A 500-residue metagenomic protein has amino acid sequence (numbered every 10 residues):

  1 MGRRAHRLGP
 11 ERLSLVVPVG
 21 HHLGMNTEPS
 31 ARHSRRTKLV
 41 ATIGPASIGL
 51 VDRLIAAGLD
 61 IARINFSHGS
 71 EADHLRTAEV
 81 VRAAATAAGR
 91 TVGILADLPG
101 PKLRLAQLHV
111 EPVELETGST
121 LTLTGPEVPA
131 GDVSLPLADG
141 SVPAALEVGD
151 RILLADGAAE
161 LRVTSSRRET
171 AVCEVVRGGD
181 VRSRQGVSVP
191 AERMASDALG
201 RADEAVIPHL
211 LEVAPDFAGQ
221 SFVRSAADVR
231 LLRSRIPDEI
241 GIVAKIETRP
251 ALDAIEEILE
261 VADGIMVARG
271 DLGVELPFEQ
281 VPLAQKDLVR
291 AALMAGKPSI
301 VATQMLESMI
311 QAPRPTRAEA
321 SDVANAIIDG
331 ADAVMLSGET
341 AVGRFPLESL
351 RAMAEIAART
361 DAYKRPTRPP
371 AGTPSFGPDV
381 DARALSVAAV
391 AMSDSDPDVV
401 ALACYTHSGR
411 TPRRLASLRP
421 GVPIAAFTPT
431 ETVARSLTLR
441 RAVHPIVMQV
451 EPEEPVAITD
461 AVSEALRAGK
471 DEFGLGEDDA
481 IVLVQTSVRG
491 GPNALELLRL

Functional and structural regions predicted by a protein language model:
M1-G24: N-terminal amphipathic/basic-hydrophobic helices that include classical n-h-c signal peptides and signal-anchor
P18-L500: Non-catalytic helical/linker scaffolds that mediate oligomerization, partner binding, and domain coupling around large
